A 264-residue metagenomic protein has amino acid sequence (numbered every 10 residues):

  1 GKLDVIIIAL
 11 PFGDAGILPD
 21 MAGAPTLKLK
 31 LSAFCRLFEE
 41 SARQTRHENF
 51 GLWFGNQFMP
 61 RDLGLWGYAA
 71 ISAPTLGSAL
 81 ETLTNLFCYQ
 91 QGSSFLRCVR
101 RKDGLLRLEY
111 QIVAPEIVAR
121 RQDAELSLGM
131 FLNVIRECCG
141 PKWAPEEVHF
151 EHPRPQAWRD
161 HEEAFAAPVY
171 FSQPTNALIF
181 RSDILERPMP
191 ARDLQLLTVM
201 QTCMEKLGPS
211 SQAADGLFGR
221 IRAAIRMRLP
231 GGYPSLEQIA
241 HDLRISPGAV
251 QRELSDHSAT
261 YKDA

Functional and structural regions predicted by a protein language model:
G1-E109: N-terminal low-complexity or simple alpha-helical regulatory segments that function as activation/interaction modules
L3-I7, L18, E48, P141-A144 (+3 more regions): Short coil/loop linkers at secondary-structure junctions
D14-A15, E151, D242: Short acidic/histidine-centered micro-motifs embedded in hydrophobic/aromatic stretches that mark compact functional
G64-A70, V113-I117, L185-E186, K206-L207: Short hinge/gating elements
A79, S127-M130, L196: Internal, well-ordered alpha-helical segments in soluble enzyme and binding-protein domains
F95, V99-L185: DNA-contacting interfaces and partner/effector-binding or oligomerization modules in DNA-centric proteins
P155, E163-A264: Extended mid-to-C-terminal alpha-helical interaction segments
